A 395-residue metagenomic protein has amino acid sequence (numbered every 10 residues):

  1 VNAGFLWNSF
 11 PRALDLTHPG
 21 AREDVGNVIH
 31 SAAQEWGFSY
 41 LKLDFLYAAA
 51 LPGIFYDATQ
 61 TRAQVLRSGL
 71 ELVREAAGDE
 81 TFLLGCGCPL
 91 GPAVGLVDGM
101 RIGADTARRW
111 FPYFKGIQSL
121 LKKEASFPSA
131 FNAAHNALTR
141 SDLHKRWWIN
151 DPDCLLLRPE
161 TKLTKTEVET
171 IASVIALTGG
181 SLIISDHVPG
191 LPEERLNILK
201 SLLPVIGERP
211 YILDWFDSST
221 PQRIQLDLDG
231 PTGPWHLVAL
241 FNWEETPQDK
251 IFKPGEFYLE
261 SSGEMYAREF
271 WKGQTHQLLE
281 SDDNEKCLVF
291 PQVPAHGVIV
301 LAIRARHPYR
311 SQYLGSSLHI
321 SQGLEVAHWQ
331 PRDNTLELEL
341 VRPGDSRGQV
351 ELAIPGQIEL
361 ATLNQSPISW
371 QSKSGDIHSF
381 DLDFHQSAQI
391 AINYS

Functional and structural regions predicted by a protein language model:
V1-E23, N27, S68-L191, D217: Glycan-recognition surfaces
G26-F55: Active-site groove signature of glycoside hydrolases
A48-G53, L90-G95, R109, L156-L157 (+9 more regions): Flexible loop/turn segments at secondary-structure boundaries
P52-Q64: Active-site cleft segment of glycoside hydrolase catalytic domains centered on the general acid/base Glu
E169, S173-F216, H236, F241 (+2 more regions): Catalytic cores of secreted or luminal carbohydrate-active enzymes
I171, I175-T178, I183, S218-S261 (+3 more regions): Carbohydrate-binding surface patches
G255-G273, L352-S366: Solvent-exposed beta-hairpin/edge-strand motifs
Q277-S281, C287-S395: Non-catalytic C-terminal accessory domains or segments of carbohydrate-active enzymes
